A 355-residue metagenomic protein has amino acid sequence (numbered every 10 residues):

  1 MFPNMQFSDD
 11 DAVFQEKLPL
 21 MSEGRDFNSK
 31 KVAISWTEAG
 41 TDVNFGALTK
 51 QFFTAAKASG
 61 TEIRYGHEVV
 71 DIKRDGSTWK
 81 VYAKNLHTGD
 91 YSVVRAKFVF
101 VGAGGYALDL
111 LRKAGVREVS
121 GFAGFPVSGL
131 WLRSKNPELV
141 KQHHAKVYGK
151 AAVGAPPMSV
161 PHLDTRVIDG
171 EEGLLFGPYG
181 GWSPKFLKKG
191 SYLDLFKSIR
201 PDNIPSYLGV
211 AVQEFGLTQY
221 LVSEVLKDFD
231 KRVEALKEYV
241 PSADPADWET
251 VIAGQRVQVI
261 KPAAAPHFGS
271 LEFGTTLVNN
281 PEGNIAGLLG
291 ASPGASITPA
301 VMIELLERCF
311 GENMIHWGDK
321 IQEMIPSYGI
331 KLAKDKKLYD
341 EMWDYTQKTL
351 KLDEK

Functional and structural regions predicted by a protein language model:
M1-T54, A58, R64, I72-S77 (+1 more regions): Flavin (FAD/FMN) cofactor-binding and adjacent substrate-gating region of FAD-dependent oxidoreductase domains
A33, A47, L187-H316: C-terminal catalytic lobe of FAD-dependent flavoproteins
G66-V70, N85-L86: Conserved SAM/SAH-binding loop
H87-F98: Core beta-strand elements of the Rossmann-like FAD/NAD(P) dinucleotide-binding domain in flavoenzyme oxidoreductases
V101-V116: Flavin (primarily FAD) binding-site architecture
G115-A145: Central beta-strand plus flanking loop segment that forms part of the substrate or channel wall within the catalytic
E138-Q213: An anion/pyrophosphate-binding glycine-rich loop and adjacent beta-alpha core in soluble alpha-beta enzymes
S327-K355: Acidic, Ser/Thr-rich low-complexity intrinsically disordered segments
